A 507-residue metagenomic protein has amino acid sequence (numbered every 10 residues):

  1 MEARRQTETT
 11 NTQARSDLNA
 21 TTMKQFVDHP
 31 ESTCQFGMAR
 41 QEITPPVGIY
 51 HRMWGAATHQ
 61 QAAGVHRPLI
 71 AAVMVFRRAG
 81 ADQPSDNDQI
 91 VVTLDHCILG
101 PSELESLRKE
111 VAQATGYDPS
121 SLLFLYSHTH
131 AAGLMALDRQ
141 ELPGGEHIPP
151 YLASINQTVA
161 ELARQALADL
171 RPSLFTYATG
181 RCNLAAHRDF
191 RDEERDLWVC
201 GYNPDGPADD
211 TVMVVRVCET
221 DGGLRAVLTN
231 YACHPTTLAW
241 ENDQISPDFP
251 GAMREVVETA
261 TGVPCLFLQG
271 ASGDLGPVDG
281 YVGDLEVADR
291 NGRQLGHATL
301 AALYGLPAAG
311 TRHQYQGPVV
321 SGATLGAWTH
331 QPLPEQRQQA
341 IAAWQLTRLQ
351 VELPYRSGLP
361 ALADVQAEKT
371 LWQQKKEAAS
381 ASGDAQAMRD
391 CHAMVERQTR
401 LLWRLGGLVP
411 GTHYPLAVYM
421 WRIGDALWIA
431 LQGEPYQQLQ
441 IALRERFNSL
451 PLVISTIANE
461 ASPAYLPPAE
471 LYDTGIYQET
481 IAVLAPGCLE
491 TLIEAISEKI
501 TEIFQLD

Functional and structural regions predicted by a protein language model:
R15-D507: Non-catalytic substrate/cofactor recognition surfaces at enzyme active-site rims
